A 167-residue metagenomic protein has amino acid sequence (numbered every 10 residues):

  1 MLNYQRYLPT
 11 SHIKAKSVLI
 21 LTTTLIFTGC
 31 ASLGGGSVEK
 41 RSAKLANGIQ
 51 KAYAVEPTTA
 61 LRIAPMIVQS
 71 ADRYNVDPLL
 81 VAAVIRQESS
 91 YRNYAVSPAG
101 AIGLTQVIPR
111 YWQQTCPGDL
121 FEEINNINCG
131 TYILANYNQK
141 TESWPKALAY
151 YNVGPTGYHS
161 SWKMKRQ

Functional and structural regions predicted by a protein language model:
L2-C30: Sec-dependent bacterial lipoprotein signal peptides
A31, G35-R86: Export/targeting segments at the very N-terminus of extracytoplasmic proteins
K44, R62, M66-Q69, L79-L80 (+5 more regions): Extracytoplasmic/secreted proteins, especially bacterial periplasmic and envelope-associated proteins
I85-Q87, R92-Y94: Helix-adjacent hinge/juxtasegments
S89, I133, S143-R166: Acidic helix/loop microenvironments that form the catalytic cleft of cell-wall polysaccharide enzymes
A95-S97, S161: Short, solvent-exposed loop/turn and secondary-structure capping segments
P98-T115, G130: Substrate-binding/active-site groove segments that recognize and process beta-1,4-linked N-acetyl-hexosamine
P117-N126: A short, structured beta-strand-centered segment in the mid-to-C-terminal lobe of catalytic cores from group-transfer
